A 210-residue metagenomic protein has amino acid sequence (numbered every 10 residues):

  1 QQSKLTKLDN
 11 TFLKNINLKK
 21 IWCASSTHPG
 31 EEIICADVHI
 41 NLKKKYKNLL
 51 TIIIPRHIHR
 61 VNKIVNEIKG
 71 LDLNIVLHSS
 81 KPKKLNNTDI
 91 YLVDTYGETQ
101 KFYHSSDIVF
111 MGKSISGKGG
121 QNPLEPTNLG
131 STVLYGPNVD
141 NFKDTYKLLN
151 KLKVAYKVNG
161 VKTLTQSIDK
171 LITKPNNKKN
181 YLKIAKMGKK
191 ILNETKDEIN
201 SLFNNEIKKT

Functional and structural regions predicted by a protein language model:
Q1-T210: Nucleotide-activated sugar donor-binding and catalytic core shared by glycosyltransferases and related lipid-linked
